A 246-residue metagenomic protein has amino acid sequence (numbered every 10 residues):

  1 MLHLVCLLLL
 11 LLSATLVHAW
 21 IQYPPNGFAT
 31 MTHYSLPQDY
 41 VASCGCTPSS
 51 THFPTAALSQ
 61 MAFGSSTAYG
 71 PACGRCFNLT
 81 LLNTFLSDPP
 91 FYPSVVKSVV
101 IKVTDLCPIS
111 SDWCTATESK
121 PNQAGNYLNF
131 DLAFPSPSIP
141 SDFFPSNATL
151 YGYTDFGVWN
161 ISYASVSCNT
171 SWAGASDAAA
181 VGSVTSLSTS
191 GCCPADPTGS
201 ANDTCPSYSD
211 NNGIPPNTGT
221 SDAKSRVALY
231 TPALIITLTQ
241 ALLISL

Functional and structural regions predicted by a protein language model:
L4, L8-L246: Mature exported/compartmentalized surface modules and terminal targeting/interaction regions
